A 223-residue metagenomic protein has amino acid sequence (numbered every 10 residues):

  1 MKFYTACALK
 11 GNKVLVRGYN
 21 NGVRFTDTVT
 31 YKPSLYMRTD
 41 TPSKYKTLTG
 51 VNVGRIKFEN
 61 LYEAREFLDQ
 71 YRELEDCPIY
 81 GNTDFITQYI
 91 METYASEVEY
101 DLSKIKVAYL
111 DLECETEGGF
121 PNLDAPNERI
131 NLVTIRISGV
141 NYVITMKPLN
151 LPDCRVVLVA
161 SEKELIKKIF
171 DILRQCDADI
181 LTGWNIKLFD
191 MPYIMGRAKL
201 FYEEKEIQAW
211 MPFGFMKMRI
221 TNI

Functional and structural regions predicted by a protein language model:
M1-I223: The two-metal-ion catalytic cores of nucleic-acid processing enzymes
